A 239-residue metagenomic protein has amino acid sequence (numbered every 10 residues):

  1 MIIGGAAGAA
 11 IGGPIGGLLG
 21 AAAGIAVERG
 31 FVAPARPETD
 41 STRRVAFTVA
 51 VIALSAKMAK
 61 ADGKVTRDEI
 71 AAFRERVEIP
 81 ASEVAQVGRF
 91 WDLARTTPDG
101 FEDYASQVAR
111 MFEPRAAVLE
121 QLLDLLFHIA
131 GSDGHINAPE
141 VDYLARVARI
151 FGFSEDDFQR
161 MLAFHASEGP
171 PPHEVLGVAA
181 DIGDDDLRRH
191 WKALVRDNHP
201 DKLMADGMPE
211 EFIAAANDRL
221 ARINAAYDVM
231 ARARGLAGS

Functional and structural regions predicted by a protein language model:
M1-S239: Small-residue-enriched hydrophobic alpha-helices in membranes
